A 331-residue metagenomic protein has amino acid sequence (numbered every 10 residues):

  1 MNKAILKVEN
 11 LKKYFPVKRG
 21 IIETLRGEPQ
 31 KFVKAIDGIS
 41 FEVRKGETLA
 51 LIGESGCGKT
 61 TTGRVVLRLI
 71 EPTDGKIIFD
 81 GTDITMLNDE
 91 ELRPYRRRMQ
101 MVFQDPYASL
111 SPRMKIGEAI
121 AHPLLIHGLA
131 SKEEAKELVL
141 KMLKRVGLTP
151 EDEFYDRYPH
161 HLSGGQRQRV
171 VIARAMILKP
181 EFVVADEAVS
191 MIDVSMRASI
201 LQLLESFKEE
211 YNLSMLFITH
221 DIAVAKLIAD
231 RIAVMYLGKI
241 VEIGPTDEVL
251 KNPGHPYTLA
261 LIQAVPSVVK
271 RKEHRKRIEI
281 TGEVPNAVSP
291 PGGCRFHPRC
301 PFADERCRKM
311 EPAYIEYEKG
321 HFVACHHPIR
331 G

Functional and structural regions predicted by a protein language model:
N2-A4, V17-G27, F32, D152 (+1 more regions): Short catalytic/signature loops enriched in Gly
L67: Helix-to-loop junction immediately C-terminal to a conserved catalytic motif
G75-D83: Conserved ABC transporter NBD signature motif
I120, I172, M196, I200: Hydrophobic anchor residue at the start of the ABC signature
R157-L162, Q166: Conserved ABC ATPase signature
I177-E181: A short, proline-enriched helix->beta-strand linker immediately N-terminal to the Walker B motif in ABC-type P-loop
I192, M196-K272: P-loop NTP-binding/switch modules centered on Walker-like glycine-rich loops
